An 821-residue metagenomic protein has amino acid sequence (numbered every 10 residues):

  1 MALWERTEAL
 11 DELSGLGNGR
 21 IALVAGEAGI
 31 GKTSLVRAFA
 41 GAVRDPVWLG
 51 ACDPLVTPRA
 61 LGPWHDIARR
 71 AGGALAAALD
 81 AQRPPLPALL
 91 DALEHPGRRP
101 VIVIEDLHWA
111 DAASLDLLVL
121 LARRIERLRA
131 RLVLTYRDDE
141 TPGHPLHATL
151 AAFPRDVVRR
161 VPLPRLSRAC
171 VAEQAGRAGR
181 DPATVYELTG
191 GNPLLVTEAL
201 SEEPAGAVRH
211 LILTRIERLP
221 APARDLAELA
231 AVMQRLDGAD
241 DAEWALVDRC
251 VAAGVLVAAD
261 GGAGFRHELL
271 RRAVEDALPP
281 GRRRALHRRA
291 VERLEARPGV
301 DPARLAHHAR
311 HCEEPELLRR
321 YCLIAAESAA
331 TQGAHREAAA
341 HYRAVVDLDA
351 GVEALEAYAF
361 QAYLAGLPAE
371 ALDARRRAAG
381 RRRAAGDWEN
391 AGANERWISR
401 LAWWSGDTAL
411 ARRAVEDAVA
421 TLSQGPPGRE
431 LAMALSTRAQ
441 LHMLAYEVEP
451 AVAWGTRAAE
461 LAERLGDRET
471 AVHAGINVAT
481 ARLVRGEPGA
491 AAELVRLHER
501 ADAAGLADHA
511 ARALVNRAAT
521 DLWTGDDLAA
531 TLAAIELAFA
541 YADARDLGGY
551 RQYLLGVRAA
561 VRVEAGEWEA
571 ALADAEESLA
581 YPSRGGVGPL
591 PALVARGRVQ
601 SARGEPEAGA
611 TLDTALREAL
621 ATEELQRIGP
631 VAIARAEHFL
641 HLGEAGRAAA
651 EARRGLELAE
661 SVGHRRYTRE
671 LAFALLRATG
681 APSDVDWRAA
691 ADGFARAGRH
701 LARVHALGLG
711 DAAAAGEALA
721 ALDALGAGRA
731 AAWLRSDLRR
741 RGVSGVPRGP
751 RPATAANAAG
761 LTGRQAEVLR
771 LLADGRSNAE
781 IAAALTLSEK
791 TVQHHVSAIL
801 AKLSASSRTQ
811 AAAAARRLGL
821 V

Functional and structural regions predicted by a protein language model:
A2-L13, P85, R764: N-terminal pre-P-loop "Q-motif" helix
I21, L35-F39, G62-D66, R99 (+8 more regions): Extended alpha-helical scaffolding segments used for macromolecular assembly and cargo binding
L23, G29, A273, I324-A330 (+11 more regions): Tandem amphipathic alpha-helical repeat scaffolds
A28-I30, P46, L166, C170-A340 (+4 more regions): Short secondary-structure boundary elements
I30, S34-P100, W109, D139-E140: Conserved phosphate-binding/catalytic loops and adjacent sensor/switch elements of nucleotide-binding enzymes, spanning
A113, E126-R180, L188, L194-E198 (+2 more regions): Alpha-helical sensor/transducer elements of the RecA-like P-loop NTPase core
A252, A326-E327, V346-D347, R376-G386 (+9 more regions): Amphipathic alpha-helical segments of tetratricopeptide repeats
S736-R739, R748-L803, Q810-V821: Helix-turn-helix DNA-binding segment
